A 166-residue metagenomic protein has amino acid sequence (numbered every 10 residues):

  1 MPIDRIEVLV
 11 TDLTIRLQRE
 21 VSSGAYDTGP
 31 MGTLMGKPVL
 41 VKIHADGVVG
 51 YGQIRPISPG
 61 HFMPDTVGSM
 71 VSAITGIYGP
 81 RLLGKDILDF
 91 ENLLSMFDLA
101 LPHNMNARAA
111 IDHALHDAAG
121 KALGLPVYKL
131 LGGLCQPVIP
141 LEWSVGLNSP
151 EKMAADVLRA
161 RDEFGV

Functional and structural regions predicted by a protein language model:
M1-V166: N-terminal capping/lid subdomain adjacent to the active-site entrance of alpha/beta enzymes
